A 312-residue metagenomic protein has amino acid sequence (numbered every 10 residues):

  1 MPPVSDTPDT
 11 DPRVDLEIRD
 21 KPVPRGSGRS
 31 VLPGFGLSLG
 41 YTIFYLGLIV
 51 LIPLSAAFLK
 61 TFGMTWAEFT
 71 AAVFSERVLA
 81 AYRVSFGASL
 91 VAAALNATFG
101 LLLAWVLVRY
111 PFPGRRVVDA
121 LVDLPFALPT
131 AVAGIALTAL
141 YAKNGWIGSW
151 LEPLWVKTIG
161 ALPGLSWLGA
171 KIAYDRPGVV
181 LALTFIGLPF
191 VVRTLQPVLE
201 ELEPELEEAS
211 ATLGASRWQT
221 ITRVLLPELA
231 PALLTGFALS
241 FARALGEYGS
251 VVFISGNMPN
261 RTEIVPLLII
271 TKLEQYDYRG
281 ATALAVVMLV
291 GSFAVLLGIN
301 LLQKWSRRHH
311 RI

Functional and structural regions predicted by a protein language model:
M1-T42, G298-I312: Transmembrane alpha-helical segments of polytopic membrane transport and secretion proteins
V31-T65, A72-E200, V224-G249, F253 (+2 more regions): Membrane-water interface segments at the C-terminal ends of transmembrane alpha-helices in multi-pass inner-membrane
L202-L206: Short glycine/proline-centered loop/turn elements that form peptide/ligand docking sites
S210: The alpha-helix within a helix-turn-helix
L213-G214, P227: Glycine/proline-centered hinge or cleavage motifs at structural transition points of membrane proteins
W218-T222: A mid-sequence, solvent-exposed acidic-amphipathic segment
S250-Y276: Glycine-rich helix-loop "coupling/hinge" segments at transmembrane-helix boundaries in multipass transporters
